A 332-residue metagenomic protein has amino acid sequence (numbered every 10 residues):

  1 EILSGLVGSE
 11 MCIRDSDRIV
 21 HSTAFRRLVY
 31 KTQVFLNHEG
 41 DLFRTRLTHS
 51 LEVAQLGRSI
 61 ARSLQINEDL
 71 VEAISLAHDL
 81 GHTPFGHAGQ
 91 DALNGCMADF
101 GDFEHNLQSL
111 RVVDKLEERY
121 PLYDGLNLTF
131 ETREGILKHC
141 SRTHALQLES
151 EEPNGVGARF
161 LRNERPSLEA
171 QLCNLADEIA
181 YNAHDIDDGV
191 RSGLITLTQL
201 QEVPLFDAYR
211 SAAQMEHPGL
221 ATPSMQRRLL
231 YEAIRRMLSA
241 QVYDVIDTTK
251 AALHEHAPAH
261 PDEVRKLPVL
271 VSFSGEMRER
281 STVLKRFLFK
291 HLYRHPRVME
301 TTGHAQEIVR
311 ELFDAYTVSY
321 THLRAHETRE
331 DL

Functional and structural regions predicted by a protein language model:
E1-I2, L6-I13, T321-E330: Conserved small/polar residues in nucleotide/adenosyl-binding loops
S4, S9, H21-R26, Q55-R58 (+2 more regions): Sequence-structural signature of the catalytic-core scaffold of metal-dependent phosphohydrolases that act on
S16-V20, F25-T48, V156-A158: Active-site flanking loop/helix segments enriched in acidic
E39-L70: Alpha-helical phosphate/pyrophosphate-handling elements in metalloenzyme active cores
L76-A77: Active-site-proximal cofactor/substrate-binding loop regions of enzyme domains
P218-R324, R329: C-terminal subdomains that position terminal phosphate/3'-OH groups for nucleotidyl transfer/ligation, primarily on
